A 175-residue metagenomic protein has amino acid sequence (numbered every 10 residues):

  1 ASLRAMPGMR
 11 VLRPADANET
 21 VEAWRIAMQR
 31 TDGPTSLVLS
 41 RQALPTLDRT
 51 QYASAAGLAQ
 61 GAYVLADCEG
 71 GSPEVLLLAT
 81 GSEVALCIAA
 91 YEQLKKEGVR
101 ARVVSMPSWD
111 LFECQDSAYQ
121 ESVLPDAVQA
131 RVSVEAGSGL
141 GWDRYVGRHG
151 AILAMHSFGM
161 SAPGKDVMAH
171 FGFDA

Functional and structural regions predicted by a protein language model:
A1, Q29-A175: Thiamine diphosphate
A1-R30, M160: Conserved thiamine diphosphate
